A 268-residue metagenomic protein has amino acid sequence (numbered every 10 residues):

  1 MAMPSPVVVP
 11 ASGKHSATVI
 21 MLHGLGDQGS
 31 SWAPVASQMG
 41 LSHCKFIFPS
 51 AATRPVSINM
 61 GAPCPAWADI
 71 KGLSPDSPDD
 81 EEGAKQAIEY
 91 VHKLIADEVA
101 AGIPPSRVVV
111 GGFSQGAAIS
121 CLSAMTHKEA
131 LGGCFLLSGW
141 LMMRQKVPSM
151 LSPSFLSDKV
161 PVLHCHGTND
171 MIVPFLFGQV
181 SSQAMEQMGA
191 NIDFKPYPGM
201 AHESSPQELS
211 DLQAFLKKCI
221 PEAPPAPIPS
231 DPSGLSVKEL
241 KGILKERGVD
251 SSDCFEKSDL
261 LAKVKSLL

Functional and structural regions predicted by a protein language model:
A2-R107: Serine-hydrolase catalytic machinery in alpha/beta-hydrolase-like enzymes
V9-S12, G139-E222: The feature captures the conserved acid-bearing segment of alpha/beta-hydrolase catalytic domains
S16, H23-G26, P78-K85, E203-P206 (+2 more regions): Intrinsic disorder
L22-G24, G112, S138, H166-G167: The conserved beta1-alpha1 loop
S31, Y90, I119, F177-V180 (+3 more regions): Acidic, Ser/Thr-rich intrinsically disordered and amphipathic helical segments
V99-S157: Primarily recognizes the serine-hydrolase "nucleophile elbow" in alpha/beta-hydrolase and SGNH/GDSL folds
P225-L268: Basic helix-extension-helix modules of the SAP/HeH family
